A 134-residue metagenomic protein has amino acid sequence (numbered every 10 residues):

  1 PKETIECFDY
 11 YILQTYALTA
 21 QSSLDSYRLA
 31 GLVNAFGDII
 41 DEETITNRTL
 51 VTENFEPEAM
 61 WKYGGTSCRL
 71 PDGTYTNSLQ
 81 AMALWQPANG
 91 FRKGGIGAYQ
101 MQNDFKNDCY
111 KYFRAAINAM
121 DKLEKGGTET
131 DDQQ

Functional and structural regions predicted by a protein language model:
P1-Q134: Secreted glycan hydrolases and related glycan-binding modules that recognize and/or cleave
